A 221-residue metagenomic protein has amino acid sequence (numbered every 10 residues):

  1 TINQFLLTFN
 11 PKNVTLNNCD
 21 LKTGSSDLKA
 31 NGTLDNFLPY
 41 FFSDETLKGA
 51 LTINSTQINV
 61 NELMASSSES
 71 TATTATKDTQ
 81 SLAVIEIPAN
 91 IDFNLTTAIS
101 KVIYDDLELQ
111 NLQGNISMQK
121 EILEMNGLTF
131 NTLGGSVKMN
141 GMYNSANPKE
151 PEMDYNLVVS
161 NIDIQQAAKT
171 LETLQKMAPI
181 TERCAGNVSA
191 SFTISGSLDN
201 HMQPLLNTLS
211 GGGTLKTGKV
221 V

Functional and structural regions predicted by a protein language model:
T1-L38, D44-S70, P88-I103, Q113-V221: Small-residue helix/turn framework positions
S66-V84: Intrinsically disordered, low-complexity linkers and terminal tails enriched in Pro/Gly and often acidic or mixed-charge
